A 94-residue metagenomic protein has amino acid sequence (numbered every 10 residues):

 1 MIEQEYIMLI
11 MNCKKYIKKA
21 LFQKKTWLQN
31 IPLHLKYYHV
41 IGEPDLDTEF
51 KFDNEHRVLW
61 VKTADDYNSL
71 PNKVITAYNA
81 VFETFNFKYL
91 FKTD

Functional and structural regions predicted by a protein language model:
M1-K25: N-proximal low-complexity "stem/linker" segments adjacent to membrane-targeting elements
E3-Y6, Q29-Y38, K88: Short loop->beta transition adjacent to catalytic acidic/histidine clusters or analogous donor-positioning motifs
N12-K14, W27, I41, D94: Residues that form ligand- and interface-recognition hot spots within folded domains
A20-N30, D47-E55: Short, aromatic/basic amphipathic alpha-helical patches
Y38-Y89, T93: Active-site-proximal specificity loops/subdomain of glycosyltransferases
